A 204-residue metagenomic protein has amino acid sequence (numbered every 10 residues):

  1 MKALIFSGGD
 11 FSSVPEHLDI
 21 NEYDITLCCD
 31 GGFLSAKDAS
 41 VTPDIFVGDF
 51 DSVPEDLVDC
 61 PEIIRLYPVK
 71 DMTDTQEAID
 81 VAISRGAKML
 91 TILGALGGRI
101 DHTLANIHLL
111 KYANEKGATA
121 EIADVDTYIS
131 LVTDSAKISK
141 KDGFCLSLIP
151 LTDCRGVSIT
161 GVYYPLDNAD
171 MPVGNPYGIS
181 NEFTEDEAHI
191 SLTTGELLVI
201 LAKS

Functional and structural regions predicted by a protein language model:
M1-D56: N-terminal beta-strand-loop-alpha-helix module at the start of alpha/beta ligand-binding or catalytic domains
I63-R85: Short phosphate-binding loop-to-helix
I64, L90-A95: Short glycine-rich or small-residue beta-strand-to-loop segments that form or flank ligand, phosphate, metal/Fe-S
D101-K111: Short Gly/Thr/Asp-enriched flexible loops that form oxyanion-binding sites at enzyme active sites
Y112-Y128: Short, acidic/small-residue loops that bind anionic groups at enzyme active sites
T127, V132-S204: Long, charged alpha-helical interface segments
